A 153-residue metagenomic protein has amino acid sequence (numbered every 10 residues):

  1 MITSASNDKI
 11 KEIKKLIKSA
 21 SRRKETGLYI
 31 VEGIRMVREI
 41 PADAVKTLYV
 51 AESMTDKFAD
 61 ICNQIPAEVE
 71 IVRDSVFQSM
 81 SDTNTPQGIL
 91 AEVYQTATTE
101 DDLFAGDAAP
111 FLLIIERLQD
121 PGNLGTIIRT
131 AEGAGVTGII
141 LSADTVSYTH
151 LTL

Functional and structural regions predicted by a protein language model:
M1-N84: N-terminal positively charged helical leader segments and presequences
I2, Y29, E116-R117, S142-A143: Glycine- and other small-residue-rich loops at beta-strand/loop junctions that grip anionic moieties
G33, Q119-T126: Amphipathic alpha-helical repeat scaffolds
L48, I139-I140: Hydrophobic residues within beta-strands of alpha/beta enzymes
D82-N84, G88-A109, L141: Acidic/glycine-rich phosphate/pyrophosphate-binding loops and surrounding catalytic core that coordinate Mg2+
A91, N123, A131: Conserved hydrophobic/aromatic pocket- or pore-lining residues that grip, position, or stack substrates in active sites
T149-T152: Conserved small/polar residues in nucleotide/adenosyl-binding loops
